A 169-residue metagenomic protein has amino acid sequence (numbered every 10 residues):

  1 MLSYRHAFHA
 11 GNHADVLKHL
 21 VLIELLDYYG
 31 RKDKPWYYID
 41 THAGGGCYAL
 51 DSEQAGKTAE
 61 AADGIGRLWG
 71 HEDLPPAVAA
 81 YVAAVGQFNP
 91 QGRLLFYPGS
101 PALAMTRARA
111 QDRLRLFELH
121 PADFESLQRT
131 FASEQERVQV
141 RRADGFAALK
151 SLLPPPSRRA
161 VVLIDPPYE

Functional and structural regions predicted by a protein language model:
M1-E169: Class I S-adenosyl-L-methionine-dependent methyltransferase catalytic core
